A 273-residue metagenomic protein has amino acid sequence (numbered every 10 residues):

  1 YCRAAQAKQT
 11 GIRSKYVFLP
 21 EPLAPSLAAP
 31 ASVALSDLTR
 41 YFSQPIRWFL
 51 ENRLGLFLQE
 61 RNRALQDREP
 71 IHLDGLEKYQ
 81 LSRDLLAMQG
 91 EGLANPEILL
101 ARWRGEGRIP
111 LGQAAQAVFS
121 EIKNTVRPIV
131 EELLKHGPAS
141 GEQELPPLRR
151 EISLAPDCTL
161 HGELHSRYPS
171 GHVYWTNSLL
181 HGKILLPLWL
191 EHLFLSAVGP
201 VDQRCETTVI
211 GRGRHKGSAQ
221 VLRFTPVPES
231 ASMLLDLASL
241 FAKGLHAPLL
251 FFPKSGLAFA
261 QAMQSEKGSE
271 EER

Functional and structural regions predicted by a protein language model:
Y1-R273: Anion-coordinating catalytic cores for phosphoryl-, nucleotidyl-, and glycosidic chemistry
